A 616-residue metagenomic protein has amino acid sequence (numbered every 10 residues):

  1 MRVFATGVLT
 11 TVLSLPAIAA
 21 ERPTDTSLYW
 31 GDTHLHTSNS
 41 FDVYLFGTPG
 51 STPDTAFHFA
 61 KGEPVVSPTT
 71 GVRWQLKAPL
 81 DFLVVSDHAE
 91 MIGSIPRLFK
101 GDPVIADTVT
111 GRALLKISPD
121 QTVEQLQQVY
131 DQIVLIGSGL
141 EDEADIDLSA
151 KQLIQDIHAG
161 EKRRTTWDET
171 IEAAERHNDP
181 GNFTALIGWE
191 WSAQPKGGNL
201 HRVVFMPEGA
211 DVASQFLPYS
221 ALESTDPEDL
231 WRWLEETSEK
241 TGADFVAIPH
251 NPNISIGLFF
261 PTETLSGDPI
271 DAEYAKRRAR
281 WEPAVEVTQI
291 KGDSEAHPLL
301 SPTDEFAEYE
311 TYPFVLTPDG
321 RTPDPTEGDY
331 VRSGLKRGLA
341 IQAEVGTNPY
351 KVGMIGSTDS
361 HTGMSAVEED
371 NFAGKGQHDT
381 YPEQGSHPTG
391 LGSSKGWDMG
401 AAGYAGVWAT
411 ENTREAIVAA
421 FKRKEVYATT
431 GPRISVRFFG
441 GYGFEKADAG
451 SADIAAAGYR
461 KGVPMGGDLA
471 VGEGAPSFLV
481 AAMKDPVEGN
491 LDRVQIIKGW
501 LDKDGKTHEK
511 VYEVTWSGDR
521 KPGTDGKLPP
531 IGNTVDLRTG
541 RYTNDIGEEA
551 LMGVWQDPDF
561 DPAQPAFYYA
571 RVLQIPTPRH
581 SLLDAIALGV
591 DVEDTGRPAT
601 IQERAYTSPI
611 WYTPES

Functional and structural regions predicted by a protein language model:
M1-V3: Positively charged n-region of N-terminal signal peptides that target proteins for export
A5-P16: Bacterial N-terminal signal peptides
A20-P53, F57-A60, S67-K116, D156-A159 (+4 more regions): C-terminal functional module detector
A89-E90, Q125, V129-T184, G198 (+1 more regions): Long, well-ordered early-domain segments
K100-D142: Substrate-binding cleft of extracellular glycoside hydrolase catalytic domains
F205-P207: Long, charge-dense tracts
A210, S220-T225, E310: Conserved, charged catalytic cores of large soluble enzymes
D226-S238, I254: Short loop/hinge segments at the start of secondary-structure elements
